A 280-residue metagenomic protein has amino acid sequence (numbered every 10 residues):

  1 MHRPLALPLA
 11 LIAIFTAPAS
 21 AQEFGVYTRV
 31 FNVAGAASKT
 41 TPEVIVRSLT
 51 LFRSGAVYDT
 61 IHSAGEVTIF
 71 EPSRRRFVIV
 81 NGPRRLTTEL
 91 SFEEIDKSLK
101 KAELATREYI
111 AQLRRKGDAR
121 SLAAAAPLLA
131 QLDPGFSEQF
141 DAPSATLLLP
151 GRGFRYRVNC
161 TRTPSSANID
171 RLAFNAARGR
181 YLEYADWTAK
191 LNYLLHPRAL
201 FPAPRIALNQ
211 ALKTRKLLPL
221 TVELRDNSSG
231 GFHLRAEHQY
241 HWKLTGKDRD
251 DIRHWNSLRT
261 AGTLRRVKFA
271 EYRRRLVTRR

Functional and structural regions predicted by a protein language model:
M1-P4: Positively charged n-region of N-terminal signal peptides that target proteins for export
A6-T16: Bacterial N-terminal signal peptides
A21, S98-L99, Y109-I110, P127 (+1 more regions): Non-transmembrane domains of secretory- and envelope-associated proteins
A21-G55, R279-R280: N-terminal cleavable signal peptides for secretion/export
T28-V33, Y58-H62, A145-G151: Short beta-strand segments that buttress and anchor functional surface loops
T41-E43, T60-H62, L129-L132, Q139-F140: Short solvent-exposed loop/turn micro-motifs enriched in small/polar/acidic residues
S48-R114: An acidic-aromatic
E108-A126: Charged, amphipathic alpha-helical linkers/stalks
